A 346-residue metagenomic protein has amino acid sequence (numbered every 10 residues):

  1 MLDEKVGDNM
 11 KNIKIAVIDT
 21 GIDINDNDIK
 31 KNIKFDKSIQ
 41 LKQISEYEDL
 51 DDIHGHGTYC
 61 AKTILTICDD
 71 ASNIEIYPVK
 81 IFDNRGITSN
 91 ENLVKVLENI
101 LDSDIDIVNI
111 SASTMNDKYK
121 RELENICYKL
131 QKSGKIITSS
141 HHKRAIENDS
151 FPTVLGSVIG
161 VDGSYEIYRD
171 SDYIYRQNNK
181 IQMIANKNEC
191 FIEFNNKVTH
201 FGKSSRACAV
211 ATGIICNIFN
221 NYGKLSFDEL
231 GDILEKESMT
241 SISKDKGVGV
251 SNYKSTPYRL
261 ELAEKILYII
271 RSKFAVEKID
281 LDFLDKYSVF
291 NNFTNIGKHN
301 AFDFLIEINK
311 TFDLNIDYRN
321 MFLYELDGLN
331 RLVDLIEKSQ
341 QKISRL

Functional and structural regions predicted by a protein language model:
L2-T63, I67-I74: Active-site core segment of subtilase-fold serine proteases
E4-N9, I87-N109, Y119-S133, I146-G160 (+1 more regions): Mature extracellular/periplasmic domains of secretome proteins
D19, N148-N220: Extracellular S/T/G-rich loop segment that most often corresponds to the catalytic His/Ser-adjacent loop
E46-M115: Subtilisin-like peptidase catalytic core
N109-S113, S140-H142, G163, I184 (+1 more regions): A cross-family glycoside hydrolase active-site/sugar-binding cleft signature
I136-T138: Structural detector of well-ordered beta-strand residues that form the stable sheet scaffold of enzyme domains
F219-I233, G328: Short, charged, surface-exposed loops that flank catalytic or proteolytic processing sites
E235-L346: Phosphopantetheine-dependent thiolation modules in NRPS/PKS and related acyl-activating systems
